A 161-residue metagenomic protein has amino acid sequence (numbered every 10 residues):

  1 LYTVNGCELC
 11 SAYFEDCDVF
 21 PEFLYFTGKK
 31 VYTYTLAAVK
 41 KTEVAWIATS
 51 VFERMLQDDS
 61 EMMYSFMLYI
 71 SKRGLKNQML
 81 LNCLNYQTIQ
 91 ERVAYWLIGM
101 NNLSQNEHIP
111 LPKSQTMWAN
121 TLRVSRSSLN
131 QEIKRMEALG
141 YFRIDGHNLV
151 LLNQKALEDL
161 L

Functional and structural regions predicted by a protein language model:
L1-G6: Cytochrome P450 core scaffold surrounding the K-helix E-X-X-R motif and the conserved "meander" helix-loop region
C7-L9, Y32, K40, E107 (+1 more regions): Residue-level signal for beta-strand positions within conserved beta-sheet cores that form or flank
C10-L68: Cyclic-nucleotide recognition modules
A12-C17, E22-F23, G28-K29, L84-Q87 (+3 more regions): Surface-exposed loop/turn and secondary-structure junction residues enriched for glycine/proline
Y13, T33-Y34, V44-A45, Y69-S71 (+5 more regions): Short, intrinsically disordered/low-complexity patches at protein termini and at juxtamembrane boundaries
A38-K41, Q57-R123: Polybasic "coupling" helices that flank or enter modular domains
M100-L161: Phosphate-/nucleic-acid-contacting segments
